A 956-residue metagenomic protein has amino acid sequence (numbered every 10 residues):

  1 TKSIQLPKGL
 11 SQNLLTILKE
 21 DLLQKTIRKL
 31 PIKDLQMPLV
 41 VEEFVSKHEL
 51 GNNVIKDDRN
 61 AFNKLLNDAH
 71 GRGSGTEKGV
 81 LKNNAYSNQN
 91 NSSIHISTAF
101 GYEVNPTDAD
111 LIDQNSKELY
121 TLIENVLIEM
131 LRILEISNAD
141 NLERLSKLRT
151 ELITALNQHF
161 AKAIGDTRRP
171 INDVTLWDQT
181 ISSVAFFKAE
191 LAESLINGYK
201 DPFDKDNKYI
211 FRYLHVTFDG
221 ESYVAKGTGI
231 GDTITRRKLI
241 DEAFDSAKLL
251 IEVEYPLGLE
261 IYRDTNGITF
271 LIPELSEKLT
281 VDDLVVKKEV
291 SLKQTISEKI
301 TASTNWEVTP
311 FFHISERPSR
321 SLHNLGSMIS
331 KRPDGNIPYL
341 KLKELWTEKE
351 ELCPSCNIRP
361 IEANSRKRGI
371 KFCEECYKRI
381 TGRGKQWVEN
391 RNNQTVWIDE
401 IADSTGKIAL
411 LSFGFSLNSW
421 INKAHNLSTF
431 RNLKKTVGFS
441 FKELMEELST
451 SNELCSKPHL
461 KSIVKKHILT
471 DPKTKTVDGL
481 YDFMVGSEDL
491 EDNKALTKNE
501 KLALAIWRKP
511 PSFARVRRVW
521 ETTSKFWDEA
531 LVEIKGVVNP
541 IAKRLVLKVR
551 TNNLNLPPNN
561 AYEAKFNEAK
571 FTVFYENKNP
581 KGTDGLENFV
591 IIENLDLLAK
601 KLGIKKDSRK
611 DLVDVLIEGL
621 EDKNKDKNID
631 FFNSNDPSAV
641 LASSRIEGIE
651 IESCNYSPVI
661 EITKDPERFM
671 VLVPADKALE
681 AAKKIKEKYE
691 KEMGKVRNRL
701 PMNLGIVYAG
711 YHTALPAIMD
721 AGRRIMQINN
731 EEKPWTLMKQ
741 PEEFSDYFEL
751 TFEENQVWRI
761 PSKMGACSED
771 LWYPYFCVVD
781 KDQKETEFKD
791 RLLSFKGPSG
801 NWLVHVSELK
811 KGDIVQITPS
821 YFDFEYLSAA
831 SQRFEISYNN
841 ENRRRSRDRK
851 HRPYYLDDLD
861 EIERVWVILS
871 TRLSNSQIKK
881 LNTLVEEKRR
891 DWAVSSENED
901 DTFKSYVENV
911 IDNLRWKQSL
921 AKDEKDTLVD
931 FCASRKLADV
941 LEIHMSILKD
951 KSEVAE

Functional and structural regions predicted by a protein language model:
T1-N266, L271-E956: Charged, helix-rich terminal subdomains or tails
